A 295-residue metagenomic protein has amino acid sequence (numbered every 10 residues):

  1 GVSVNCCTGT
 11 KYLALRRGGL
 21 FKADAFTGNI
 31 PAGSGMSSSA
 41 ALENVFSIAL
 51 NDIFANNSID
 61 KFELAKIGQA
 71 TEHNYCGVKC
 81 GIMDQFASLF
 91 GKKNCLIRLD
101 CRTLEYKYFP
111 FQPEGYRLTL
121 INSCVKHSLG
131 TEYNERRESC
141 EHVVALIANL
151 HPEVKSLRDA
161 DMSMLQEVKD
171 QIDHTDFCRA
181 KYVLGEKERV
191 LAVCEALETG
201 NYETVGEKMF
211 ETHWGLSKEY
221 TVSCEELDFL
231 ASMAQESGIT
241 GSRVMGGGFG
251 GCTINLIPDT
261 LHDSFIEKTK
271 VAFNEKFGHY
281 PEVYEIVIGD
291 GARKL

Functional and structural regions predicted by a protein language model:
G1-F111, Q235-E236, L261-D263: Gly/Ser-rich oxyanion-binding loop with an adjacent helix/lid that shapes the negatively charged ligand pocket
A40-A41, C252-I257: FabD-like malonyl-/acyl-CoA
C95-G241, L256-L295: C-terminal nucleotide
F249: Glycine-rich phosphate-binding loop
